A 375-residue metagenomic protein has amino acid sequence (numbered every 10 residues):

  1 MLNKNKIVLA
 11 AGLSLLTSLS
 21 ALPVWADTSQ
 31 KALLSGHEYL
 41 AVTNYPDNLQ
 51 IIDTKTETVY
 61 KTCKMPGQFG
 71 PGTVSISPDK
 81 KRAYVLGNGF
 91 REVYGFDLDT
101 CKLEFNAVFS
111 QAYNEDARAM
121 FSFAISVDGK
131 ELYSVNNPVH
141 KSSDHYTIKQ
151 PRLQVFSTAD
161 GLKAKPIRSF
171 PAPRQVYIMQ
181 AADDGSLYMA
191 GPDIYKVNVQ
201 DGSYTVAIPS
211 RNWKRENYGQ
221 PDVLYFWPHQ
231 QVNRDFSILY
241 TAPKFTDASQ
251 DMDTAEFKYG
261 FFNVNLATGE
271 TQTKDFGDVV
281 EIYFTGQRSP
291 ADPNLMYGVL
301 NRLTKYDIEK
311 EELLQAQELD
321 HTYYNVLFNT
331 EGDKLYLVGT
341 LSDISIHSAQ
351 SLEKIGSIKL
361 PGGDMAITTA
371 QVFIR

Functional and structural regions predicted by a protein language model:
M1-A11: Bacterial N-terminal signal peptides that target proteins for export
K4-N5, L19-A21: Low-complexity, intrinsically disordered short peptide segments enriched in small/polar/basic residues
A10-S20: Bacterial N-terminal signal peptides
S20-R375: Predominantly soluble domains enriched in secretory-pathway, periplasmic, or organellar proteins
